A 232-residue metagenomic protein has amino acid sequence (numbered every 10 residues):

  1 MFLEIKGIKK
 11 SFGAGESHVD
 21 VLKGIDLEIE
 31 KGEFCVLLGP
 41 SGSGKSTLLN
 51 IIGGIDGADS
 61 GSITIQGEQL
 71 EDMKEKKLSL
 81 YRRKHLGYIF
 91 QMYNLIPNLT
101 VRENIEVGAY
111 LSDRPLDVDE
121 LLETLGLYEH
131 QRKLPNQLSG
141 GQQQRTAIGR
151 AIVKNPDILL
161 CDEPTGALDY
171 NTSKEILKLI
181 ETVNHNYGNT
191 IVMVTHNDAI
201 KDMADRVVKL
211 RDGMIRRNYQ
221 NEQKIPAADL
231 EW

Functional and structural regions predicted by a protein language model:
F2-A204, K209: ABC family nucleotide-binding domain
M214-W232: Conserved beta-strand-loop-alpha-helix hinge in the C-terminal portion of ABC ATPase nucleotide-binding domains
